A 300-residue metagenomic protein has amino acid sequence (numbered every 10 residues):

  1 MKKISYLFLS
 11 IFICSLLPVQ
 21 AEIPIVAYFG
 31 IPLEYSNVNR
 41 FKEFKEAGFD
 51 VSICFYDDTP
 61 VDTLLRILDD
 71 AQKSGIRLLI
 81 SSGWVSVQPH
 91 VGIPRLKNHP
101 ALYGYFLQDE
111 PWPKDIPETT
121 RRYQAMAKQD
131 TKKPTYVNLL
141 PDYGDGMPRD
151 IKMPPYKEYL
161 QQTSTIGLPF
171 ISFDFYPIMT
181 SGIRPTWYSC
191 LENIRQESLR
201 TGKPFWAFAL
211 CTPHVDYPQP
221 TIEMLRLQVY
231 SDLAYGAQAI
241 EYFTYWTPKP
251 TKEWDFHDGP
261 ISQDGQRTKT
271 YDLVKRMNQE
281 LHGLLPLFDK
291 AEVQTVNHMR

Functional and structural regions predicted by a protein language model:
M1-I4: Positively charged n-region of N-terminal signal peptides that target proteins for export
Y6-L7, K114: Short amphipathic alpha-helical "recognition" segments used for binding
L7-S15: Bacterial N-terminal signal peptides
Q20-R300: Glycan-processing catalytic domains of CAZymes
